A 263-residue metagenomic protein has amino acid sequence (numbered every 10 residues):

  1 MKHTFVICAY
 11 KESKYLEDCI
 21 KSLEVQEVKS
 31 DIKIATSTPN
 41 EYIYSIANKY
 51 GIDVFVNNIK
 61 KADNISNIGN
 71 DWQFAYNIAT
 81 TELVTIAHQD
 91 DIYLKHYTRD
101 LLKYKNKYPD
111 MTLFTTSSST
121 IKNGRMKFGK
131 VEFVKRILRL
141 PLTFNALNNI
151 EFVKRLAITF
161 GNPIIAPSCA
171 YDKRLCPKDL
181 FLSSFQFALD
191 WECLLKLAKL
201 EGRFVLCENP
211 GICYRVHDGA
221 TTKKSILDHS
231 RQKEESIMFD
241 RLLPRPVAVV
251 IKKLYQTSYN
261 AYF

Functional and structural regions predicted by a protein language model:
M1-S22: N-proximal low-complexity "stem/linker" segments adjacent to membrane-targeting elements
K2-T4, D31, E192: Cell-envelope/extracellular polymer assembly enzymes that use nucleotide-activated donors
K21-S30: Short, acidic, metal-binding catalytic loop of nucleotide-sugar glycosyltransferases
A35-Y44, I59, H88: A conserved acidic beta->alpha catalytic loop
I59-A79: Glycine-rich, basic loop-to-helix element that forms the pyrophosphate-binding segment of sugar-nucleotide handling
V84: Short aromatic/hydrophobic "clamp" motif used to bind/position activated sugar donors
H96-R136: Conserved donor NDP-sugar-binding/catalytic core segment of glycosyltransferases
P141-R231: Conserved nucleotide-sugar donor-binding catalytic segment
